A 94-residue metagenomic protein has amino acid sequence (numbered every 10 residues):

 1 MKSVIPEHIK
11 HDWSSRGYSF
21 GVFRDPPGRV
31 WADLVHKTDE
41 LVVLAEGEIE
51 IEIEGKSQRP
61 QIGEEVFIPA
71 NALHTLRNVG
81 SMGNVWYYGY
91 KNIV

Functional and structural regions predicted by a protein language model:
P6, S19-H36: Conserved short histidine dyad/triad with adjacent acidic residue
K10-D12, V30-H36, R77-V79: Short histidine-centered beta-strand/loop micro-motifs that create catalytic or ligand/metal-coordination sites
P27, K37, K56, A72-L73 (+1 more regions): A generic "binding-loop/recognition-motif" signal
V30-W31, V66, N71-L76: Histidine-centered metal-chelating micro-motifs
V35-I51: Short, conserved beta-strand element in jelly-roll/cupin
G55-A70: Short acidic-glycine-tyrosine-enriched beta hairpin
N71-V94: Ligand-binding loop in jelly-roll beta-barrel domains
